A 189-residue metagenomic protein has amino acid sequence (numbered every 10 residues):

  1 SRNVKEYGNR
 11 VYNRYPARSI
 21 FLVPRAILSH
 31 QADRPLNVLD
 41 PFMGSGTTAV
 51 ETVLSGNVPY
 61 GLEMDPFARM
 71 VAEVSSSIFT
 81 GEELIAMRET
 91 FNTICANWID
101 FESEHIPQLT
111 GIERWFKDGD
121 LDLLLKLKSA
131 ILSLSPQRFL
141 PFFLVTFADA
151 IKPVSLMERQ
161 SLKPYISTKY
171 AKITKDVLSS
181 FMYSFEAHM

Functional and structural regions predicted by a protein language model:
S1-D33, S55, Y60-M189: Nucleic-acid modification enzymes, centered on SAM-dependent nucleic-acid methyltransferases
P35-G44: Conserved class I S-adenosyl-L-methionine
V38, A49, P59-G61: A short hydrophobic/small-residue beta-strand
G44-S45, W98: Short secondary-structure boundary micro-motifs
S45-N57: Conserved SAM-binding loop of SAM-dependent methyltransferases across substrates and taxa, primarily the Class I
